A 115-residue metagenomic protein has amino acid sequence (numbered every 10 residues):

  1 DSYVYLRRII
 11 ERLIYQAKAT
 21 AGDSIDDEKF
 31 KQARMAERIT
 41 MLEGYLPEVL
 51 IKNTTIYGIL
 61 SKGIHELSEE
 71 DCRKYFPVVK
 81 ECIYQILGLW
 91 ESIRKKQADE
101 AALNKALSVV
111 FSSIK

Functional and structural regions predicted by a protein language model:
D1-S2, L67: Short helix-adjacent coil turns
S2-A21: Hydrophobic alpha-helical packing segments in soluble, helical-rich domains
A21-I114: Long, charged low-complexity segments
